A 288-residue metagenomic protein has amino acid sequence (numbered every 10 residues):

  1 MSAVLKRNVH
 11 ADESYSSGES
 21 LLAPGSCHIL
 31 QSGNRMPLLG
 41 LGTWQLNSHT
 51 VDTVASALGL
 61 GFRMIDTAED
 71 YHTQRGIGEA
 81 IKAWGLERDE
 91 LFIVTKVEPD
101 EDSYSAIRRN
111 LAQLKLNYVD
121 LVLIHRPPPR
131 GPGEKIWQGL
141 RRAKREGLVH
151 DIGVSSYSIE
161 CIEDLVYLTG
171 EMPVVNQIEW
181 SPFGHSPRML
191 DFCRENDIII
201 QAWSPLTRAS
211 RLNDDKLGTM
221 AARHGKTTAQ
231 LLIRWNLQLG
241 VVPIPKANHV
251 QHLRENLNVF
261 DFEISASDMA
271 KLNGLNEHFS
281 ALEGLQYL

Functional and structural regions predicted by a protein language model:
M1-E90, Y104, G139, T207 (+1 more regions): N-terminal binding-site loop/beta-alpha segment at the start of enzyme catalytic domains that lines or forms
L30-Q31, G78-R88, R108-N117, V166-T169 (+1 more regions): Acidic (Asp/Glu)-rich catalytic clusters
W44-S48, Y71, E98-E101, Y157-E160 (+1 more regions): Short beta->alpha connector loops
L46-A57, E101-K115, K135, I162: Short, acidic/polar
F62, L116-V119, V149, P173: A structural motif
R88-E101, L121-P127, S156, W180: A short, structured active-site edge motif that brings together acidic residues
S103-I124, R142-E146, L168, I198: CE4/NodB-like, metal-dependent polysaccharide N-deacetylase domain that modifies extracellular/periplasmic N-acetylated
P127-L288: Beta/alpha (TIM)-barrel catalytic core signal, keyed to glycine-rich beta->alpha loops juxtaposed to Asp/Glu that bind
